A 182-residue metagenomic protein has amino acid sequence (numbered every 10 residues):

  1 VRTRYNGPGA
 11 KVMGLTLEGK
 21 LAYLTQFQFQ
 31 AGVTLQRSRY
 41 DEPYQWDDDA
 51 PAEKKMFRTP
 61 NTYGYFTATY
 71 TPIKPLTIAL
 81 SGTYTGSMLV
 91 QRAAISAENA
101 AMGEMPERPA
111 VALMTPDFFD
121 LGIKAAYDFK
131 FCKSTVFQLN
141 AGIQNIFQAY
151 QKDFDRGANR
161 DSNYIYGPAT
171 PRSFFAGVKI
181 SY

Functional and structural regions predicted by a protein language model:
T3-A94: Gram-negative outer-membrane beta-barrel transporters
K54-Y182: Conserved C-terminal beta-signal and adjacent last beta-strands/turns of outer-membrane beta-barrel proteins
